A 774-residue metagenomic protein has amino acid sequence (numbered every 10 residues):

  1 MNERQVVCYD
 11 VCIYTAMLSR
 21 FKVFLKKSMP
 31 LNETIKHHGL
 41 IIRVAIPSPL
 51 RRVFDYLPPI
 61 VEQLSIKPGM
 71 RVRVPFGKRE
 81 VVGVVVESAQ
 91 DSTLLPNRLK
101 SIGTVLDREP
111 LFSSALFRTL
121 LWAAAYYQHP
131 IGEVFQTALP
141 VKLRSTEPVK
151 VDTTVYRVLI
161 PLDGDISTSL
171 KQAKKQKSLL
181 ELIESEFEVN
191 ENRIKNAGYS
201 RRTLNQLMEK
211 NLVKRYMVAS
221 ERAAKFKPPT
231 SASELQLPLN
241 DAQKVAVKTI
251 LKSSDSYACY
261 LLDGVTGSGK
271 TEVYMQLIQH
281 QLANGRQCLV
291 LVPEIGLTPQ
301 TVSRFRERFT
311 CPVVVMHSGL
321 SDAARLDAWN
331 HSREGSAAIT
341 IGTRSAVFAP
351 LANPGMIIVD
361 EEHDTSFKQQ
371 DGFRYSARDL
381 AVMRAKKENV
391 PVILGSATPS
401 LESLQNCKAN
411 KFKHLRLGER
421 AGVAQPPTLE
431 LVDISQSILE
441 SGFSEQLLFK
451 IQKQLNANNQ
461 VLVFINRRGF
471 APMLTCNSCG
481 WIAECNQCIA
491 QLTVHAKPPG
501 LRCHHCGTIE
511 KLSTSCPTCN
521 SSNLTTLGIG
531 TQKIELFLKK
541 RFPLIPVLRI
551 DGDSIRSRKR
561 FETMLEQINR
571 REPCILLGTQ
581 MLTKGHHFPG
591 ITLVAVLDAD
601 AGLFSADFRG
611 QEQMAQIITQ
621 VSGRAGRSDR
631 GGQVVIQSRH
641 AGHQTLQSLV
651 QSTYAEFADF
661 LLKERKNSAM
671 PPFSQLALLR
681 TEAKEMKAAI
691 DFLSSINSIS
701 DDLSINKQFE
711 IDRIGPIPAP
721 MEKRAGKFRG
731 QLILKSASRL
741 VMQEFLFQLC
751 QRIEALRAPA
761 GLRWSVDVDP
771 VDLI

Functional and structural regions predicted by a protein language model:
N2-S396, K408-A424, N706, I733 (+1 more regions): Accessory, non-ATPase domains that flank or precede helicase/AAA+ motor cores in DNA-metabolism machines
C8-P140, S185-E186, N196-S200, S254-L262 (+12 more regions): Non-catalytic terminal extensions of ATP-dependent helicases
E234-N240, K244-V247, S256-I690, I717-E722 (+2 more regions): Inter-lobe coupling/hinge segments of SF2-like helicase ATPases
